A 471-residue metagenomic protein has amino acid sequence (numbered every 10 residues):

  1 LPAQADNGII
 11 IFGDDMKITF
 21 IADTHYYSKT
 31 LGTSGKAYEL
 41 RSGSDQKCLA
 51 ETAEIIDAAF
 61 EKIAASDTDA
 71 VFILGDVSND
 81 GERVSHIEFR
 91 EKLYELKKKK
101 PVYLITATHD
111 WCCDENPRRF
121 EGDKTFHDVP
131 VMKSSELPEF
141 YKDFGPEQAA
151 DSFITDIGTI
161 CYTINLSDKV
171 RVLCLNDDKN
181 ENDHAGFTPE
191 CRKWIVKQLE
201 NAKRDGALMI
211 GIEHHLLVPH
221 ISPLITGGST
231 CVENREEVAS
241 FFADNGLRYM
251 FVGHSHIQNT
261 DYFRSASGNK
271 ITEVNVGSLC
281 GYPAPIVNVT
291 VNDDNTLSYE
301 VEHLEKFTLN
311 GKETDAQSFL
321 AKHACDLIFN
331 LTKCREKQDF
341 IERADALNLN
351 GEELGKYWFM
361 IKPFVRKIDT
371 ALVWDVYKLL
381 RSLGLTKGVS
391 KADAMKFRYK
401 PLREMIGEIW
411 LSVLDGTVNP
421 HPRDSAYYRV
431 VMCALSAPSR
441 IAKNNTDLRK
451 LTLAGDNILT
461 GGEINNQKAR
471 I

Functional and structural regions predicted by a protein language model:
A5, I10-D14, L309-I471: Non-catalytic terminal accessory segments
G8-H86, T188: N-terminal active-site segment of His-dependent metallophosphoesterases
K17-S28, R41, K169-K179, I212 (+2 more regions): Active-site-proximal beta-strand elements of phosphoester/diester hydrolases
A22-E54, R118-G122, E181-F187, P223-G227 (+1 more regions): Acidic/histidine-rich helix-loop elements that form or flank divalent-metal/phosphate-binding sites at the catalytic
D23, D76, A107-T108, H214 (+1 more regions): Active-site glycine-centered loops adjacent to acidic/histidine catalytic or metal-binding residues that shape
I55-A59, T155-Y162, I195-K197, R235-E237: Alpha-helical scaffolding within the catalytic cores of extracellular/periplasmic polymer-degrading hydrolases
S66-D69, R171-L173, N182-T272, C334-K337 (+5 more regions): His/acidic metal-ligating clusters that form di-metal
R83, E88-K193, S267, N288 (+1 more regions): Extended active-site neighborhood of metal-dependent phosphoesterases/phosphodiesterases
